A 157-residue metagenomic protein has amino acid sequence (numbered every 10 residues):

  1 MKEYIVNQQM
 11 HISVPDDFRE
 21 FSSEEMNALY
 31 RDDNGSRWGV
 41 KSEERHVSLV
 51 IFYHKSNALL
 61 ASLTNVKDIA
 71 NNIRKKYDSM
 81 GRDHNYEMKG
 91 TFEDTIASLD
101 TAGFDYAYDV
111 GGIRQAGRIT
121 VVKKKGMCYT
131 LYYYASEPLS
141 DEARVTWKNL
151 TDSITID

Functional and structural regions predicted by a protein language model:
M1-G35: N-terminal "mature-domain start" segment
E3, Q115-I119, W147: A generic structural signal for ordered secondary structure
Q9, L63-D68, D141, V145: Soluble non-cytosolic domains of exported or imported proteins
I12, Y106-Y108, Y133: Preference for bulky hydrophobic residues occupying beta-strand positions in well-ordered beta-sheet regions
S13, D68, N72, T146-N149: Extracytoplasmic/secreted proteins, especially bacterial periplasmic and envelope-associated proteins
D16-R19, M127-D157: Surface-exposed amphipathic alpha-helical segments
M26-R118, Y129: Conserved polar/disulfide-associated segments of primarily extracytoplasmic proteins
T120-K124: Extended hydrophobic
